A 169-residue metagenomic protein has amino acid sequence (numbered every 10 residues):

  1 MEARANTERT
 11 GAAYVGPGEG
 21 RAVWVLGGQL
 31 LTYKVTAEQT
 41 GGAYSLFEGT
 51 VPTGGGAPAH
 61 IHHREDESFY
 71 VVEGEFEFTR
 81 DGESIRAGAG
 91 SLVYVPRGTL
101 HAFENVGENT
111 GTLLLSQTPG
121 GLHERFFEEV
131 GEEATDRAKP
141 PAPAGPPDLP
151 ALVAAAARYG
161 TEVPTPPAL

Functional and structural regions predicted by a protein language model:
M1-Y44, P141-L169: A short, N-terminal "cap"/entry segment at the start of jelly-roll beta-barrel domains of the cupin/DSBH fold
G16, E75, G82-L100: Short acidic-glycine-tyrosine-enriched beta hairpin
G27, L31-T36, F47-H62: Conserved short histidine dyad/triad with adjacent acidic residue
T40, E77, R97-E124: Ligand-binding loop in jelly-roll beta-barrel domains
G42-S45, H62-H63, V106-E108: Short glycine/proline-enriched turns and hinge-like loops at secondary-structure junctions
L46-P52, I61-R80, S116-T118: Short, conserved beta-strand element in jelly-roll/cupin
A57-A59, R80-I85: Short beta-strand segments
N109-A154: A contiguous, mid-protein "functional segment" used to position or interact with cofactors/ions or partner subunits
